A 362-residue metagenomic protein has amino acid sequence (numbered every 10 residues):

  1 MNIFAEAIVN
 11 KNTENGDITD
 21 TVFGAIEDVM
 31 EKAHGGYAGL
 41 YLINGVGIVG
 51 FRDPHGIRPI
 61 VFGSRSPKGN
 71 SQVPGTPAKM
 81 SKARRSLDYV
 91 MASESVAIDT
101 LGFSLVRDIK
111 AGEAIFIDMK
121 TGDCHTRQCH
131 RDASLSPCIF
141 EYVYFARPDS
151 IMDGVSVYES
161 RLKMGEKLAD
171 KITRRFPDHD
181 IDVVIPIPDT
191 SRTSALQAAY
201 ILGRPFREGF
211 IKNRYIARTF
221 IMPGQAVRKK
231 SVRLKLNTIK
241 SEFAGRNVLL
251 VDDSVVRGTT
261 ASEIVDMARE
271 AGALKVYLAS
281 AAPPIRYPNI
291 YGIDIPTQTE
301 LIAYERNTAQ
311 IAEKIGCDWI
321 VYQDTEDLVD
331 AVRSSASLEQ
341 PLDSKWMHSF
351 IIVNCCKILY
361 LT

Functional and structural regions predicted by a protein language model:
M1-S191, A199-K240, S334-Q340, S344 (+2 more regions): N-terminal segments that mediate ammonia production and transfer in glutamine-dependent amidotransferase systems
D28-M30, G45-G47, R52, K79-S81 (+3 more regions): PRPP-dependent phosphoribosyltransferase catalytic core
P54, R58, T260, D294: Gly/Ser/Thr-rich beta-alpha loop segments that engage phosphate groups in nucleotides
I60, P67, F116, A195 (+3 more regions): Short, electropositive, low-hydrophobicity segments enriched in small/polar residues
S156, N237-I239, L250-V256, P296-I302: Short, contiguous acidic/charged loop-to-helix segments that flank catalytic cores in large enzymes
V184-I187, S191-A198, L202, F206 (+3 more regions): Extended, hydrophobic alpha-helical segments in both membrane/secreted and soluble proteins
A244: Long C-terminal interaction/binding lobes of large macromolecular proteins
